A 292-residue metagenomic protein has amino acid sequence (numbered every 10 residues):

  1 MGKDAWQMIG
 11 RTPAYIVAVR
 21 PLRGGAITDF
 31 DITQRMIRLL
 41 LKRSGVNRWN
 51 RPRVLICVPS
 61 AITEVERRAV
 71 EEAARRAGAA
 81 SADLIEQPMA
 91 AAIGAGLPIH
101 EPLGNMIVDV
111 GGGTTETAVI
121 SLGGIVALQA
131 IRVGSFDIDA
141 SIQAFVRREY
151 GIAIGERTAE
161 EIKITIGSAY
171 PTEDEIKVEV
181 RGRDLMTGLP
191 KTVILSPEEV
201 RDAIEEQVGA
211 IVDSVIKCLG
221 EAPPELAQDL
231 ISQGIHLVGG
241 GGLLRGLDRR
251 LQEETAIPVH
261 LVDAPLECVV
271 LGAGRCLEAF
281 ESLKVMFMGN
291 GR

Functional and structural regions predicted by a protein language model:
M1-V110, A118-H236, G242-R292: Nucleotide/phosphate-binding catalytic cleft detector across ATP-hydrolyzing and phosphate-transferring enzymes
